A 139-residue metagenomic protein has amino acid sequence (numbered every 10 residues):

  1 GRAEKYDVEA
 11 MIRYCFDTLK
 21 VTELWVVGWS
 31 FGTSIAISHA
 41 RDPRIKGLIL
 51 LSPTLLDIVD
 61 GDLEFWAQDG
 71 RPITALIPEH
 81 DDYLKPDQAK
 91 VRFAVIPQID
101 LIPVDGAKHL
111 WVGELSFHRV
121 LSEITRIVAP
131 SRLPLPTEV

Functional and structural regions predicted by a protein language model:
G1-L19: Alpha/beta-hydrolase active-site loop
W25, G47-I49: Residue in the alpha/beta-hydrolase core beta-strand immediately N-terminal to the catalytic nucleophile
V27-A36: Gly/Ala-rich beta-loop-alpha elbow adjacent to hydrolase catalytic centers
I49-I58, P78-H80: Active-site nucleophile loop of the alpha/beta-hydrolase fold
D69-G70, A75-I77, D81: Short beta-strand/loop motif that positions the catalytic acidic residue of the alpha/beta-hydrolase fold
D82-Q88: Conserved alpha/beta-hydrolase "acid-adjacent" motif
Y83, A107-R119: Catalytic histidine-centered segment of alpha/beta-hydrolase-like enzymes
A94-L110: Catalytic histidine neighborhood in serine/cysteine hydrolases with alpha/beta-hydrolase-type architecture
